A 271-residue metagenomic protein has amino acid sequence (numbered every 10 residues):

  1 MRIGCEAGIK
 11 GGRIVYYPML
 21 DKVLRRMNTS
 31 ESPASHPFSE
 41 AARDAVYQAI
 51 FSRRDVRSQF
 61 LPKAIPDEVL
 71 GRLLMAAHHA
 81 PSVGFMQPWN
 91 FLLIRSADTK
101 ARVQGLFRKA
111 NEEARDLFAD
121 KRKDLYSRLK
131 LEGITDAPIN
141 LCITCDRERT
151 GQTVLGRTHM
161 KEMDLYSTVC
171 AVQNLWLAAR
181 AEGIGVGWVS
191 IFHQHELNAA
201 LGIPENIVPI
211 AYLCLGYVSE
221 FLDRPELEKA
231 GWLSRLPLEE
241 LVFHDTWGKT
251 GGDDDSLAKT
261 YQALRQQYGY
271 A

Functional and structural regions predicted by a protein language model:
Y16-F38, A42, V56, Y212-A271: C-terminal helix-cap and adjacent tail motif
P18, Q87-T168: Glycine/small-residue-rich phosphate/adenosyl-binding loop
A49, N140-C142, Y212-C214: Conserved hydrophobic/aromatic beta-strand scaffold that supports enzyme active sites
V56-R72: A short N-terminal beta-strand-loop micro-motif at the entrance of redox/enzyme domains
L73-H78, L141, T150-A200: Small-aliphatic-rich amphipathic alpha-helix that forms the alpha element of a beta-alpha
H79-G84: Glycine-rich phosphate/pyrophosphate-binding beta-alpha loops
E112-D116, I203-R224: A glycine-rich helix N-cap at a beta->alpha junction
